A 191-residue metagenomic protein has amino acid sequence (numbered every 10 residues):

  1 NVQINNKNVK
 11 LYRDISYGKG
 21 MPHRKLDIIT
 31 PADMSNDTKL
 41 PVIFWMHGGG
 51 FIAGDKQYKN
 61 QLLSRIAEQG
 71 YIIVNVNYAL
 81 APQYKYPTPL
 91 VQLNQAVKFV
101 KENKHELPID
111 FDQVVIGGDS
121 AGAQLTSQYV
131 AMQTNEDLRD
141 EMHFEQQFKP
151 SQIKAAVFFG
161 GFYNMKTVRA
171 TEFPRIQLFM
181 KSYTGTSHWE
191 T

Functional and structural regions predicted by a protein language model:
N1-T191: Alpha/beta-hydrolase superfamily serine-hydrolase fold, recognizing
